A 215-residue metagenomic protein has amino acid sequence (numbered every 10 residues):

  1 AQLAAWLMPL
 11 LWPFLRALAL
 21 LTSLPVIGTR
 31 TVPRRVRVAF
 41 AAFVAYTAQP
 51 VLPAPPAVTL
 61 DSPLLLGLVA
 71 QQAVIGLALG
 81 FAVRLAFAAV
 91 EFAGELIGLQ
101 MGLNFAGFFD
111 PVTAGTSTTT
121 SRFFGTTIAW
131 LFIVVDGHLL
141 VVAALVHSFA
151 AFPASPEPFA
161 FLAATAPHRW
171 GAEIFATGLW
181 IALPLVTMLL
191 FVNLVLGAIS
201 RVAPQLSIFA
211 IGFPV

Functional and structural regions predicted by a protein language model:
A1-V215: Hydrophobic alpha-helical segments and their helix-loop boundaries in membrane and membrane-proximal proteins
